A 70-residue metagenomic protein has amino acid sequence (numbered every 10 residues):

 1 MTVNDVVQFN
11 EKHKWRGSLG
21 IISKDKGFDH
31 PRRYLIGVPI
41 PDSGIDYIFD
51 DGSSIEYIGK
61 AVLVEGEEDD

Functional and structural regions predicted by a protein language model:
M1, F28-D29: Intrinsically disordered, low-complexity regulatory regions enriched in Ser/Pro/Gly/Thr and acidic residues
M1-H13, L19: Short coil-to-beta transition motif at edge beta-strands of beta-rich domains
Q8, I21, L35-P39: Short, acidic/hydrophobic/Gly-rich beta-strand patch recurrent on exposed beta strands that often constitutes part
H13, K26, I40-D42: Solvent-exposed strand-loop boundary residues in beta-sheet-rich modules
R16-K26: Short beta-strand-centered aromatic/proline hotspots
H30-I36, I45: Short aromatic-glycine-enriched beta-strand elements
P39-D70: Intrinsically disordered, low-complexity, charged/polar segments
